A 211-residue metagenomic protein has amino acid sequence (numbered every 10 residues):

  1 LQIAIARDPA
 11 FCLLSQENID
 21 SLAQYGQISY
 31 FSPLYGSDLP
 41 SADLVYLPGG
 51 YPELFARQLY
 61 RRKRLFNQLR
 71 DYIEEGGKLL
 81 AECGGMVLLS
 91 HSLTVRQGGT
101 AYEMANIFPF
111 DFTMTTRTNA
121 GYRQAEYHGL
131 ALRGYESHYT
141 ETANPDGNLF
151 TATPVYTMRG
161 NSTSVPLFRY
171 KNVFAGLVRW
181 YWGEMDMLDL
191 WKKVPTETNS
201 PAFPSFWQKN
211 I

Functional and structural regions predicted by a protein language model:
L1-R64, R70-Y72, F112-T115, N144-D146 (+1 more regions): N-terminal beta1-alpha1 cap of cysteine-dependent amidohydrolase-like domains
R7, S32-Y35, P48-G50, C83-M86 (+4 more regions): Active-site proximal loops enriched in glycine and acidic residues that flank catalytic Cys/His/Asp and coordinate
I28, L79, V173: Hydrophobic anchor at the start of a short beta-strand that flanks the dinucleotide cofactor-binding loop
Y35-S37, G76, M158: Short loop/turn hinge sites at secondary-structure boundaries
P52-H128: Cysteine-nucleophile active-site neighborhood
F112-I211: Amide-donor transfer/coupling interface in amidating biosynthetic enzymes
